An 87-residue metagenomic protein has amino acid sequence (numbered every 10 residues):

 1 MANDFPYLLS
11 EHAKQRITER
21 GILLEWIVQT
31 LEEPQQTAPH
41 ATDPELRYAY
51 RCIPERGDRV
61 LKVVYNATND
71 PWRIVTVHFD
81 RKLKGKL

Functional and structural regions predicted by a protein language model:
M1-L87: Ribonuclease/tRNase effector modules and their secretory precursors
